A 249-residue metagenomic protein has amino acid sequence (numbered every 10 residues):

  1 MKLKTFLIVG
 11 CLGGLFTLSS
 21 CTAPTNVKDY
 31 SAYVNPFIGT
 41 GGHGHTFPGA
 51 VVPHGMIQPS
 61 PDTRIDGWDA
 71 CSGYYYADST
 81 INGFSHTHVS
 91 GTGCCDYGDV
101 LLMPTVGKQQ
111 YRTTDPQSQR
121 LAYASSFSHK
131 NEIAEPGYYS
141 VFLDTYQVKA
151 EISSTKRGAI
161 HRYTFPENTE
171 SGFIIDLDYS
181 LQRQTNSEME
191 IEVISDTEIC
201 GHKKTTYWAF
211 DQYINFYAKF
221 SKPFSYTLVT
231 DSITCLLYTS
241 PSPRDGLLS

Functional and structural regions predicted by a protein language model:
M1-I8: Bacterial N-terminal signal peptides that target proteins for export
I8-L12, F16: Hydrophobic helical h-region of N-terminal Sec-dependent signal peptides in bacterial secretory/periplasmic proteins
S19-S20: C-terminal motif of bacterial Sec signal peptides marking the signal peptidase cleavage site
P24-S240, R244, S249: Accessory carbohydrate-recognition regions in carbohydrate-active enzymes
